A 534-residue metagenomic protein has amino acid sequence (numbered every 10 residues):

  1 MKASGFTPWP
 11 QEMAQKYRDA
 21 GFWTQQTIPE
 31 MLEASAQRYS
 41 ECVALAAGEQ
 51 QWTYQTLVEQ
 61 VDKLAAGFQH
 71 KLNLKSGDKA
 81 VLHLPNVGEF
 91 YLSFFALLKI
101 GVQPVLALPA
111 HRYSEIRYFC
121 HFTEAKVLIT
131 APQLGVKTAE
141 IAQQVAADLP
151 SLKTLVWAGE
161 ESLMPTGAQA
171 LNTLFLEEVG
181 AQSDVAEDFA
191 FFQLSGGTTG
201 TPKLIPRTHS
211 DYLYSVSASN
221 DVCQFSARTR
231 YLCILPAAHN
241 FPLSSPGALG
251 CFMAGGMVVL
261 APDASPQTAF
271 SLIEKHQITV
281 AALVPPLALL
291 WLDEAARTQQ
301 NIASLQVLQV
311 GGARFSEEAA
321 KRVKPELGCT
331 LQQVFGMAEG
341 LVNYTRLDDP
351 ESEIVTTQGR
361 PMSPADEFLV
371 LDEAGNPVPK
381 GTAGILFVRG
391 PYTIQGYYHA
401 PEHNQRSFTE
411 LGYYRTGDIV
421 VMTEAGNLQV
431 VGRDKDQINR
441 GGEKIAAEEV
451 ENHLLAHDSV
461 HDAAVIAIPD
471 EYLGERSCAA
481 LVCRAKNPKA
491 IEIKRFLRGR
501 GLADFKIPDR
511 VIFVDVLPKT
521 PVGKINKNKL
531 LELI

Functional and structural regions predicted by a protein language model:
F22-Q25, P29, E33, E41-K75 (+4 more regions): Conserved AMP-binding/adenylate-forming core of the ANL superfamily
T53-Q55, A190-Y214: Conserved AMP-binding A3 loop
V58-A66, I205-S226, I234, A288-L292: Conserved structural elements of the adenylate-forming
G101, L213-R230, N240-V280, E294: Conserved AMP-binding/adenylation subdomain of ANL enzymes
V102-A170, R484-K486: Structural core segment of the AMP-binding/adenylate-forming
H111-Y118, L128-Q133, G390, Q395-G396 (+5 more regions): AMP-binding/adenylate-forming catalytic core of the ANL superfamily
I278-A282, E294-E353, E367: Gly/Ser/Thr-rich phosphate-binding loop
P361-A365, N376-S407, I445: Conserved ATP/PPi-binding loop(s) of AMP-dependent carboxylate-activating enzymes
